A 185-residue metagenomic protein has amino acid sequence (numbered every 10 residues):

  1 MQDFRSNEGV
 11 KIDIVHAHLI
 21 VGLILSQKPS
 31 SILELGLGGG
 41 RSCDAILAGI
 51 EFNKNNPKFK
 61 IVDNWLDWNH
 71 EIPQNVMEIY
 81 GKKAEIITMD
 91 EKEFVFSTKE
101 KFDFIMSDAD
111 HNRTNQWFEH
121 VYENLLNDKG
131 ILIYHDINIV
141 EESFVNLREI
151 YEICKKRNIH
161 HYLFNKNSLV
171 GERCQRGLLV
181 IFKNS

Functional and structural regions predicted by a protein language model:
M1-V15: Rossmann-like AdoMet
K11, A17-S185: S-adenosylmethionine/decaboxylated-SAM
